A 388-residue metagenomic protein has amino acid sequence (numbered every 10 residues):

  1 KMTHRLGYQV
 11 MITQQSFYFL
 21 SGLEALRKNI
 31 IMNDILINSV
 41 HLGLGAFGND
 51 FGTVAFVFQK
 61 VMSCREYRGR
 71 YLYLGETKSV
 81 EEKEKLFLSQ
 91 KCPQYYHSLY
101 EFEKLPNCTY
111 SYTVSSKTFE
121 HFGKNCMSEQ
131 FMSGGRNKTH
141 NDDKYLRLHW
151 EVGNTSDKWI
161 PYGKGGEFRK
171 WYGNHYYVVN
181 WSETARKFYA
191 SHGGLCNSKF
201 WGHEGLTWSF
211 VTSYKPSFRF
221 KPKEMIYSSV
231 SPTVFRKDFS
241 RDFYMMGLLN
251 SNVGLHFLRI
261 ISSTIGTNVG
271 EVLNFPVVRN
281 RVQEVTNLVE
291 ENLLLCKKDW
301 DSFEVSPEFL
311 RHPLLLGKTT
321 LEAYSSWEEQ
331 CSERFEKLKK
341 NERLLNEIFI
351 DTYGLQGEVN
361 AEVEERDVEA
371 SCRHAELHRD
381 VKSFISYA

Functional and structural regions predicted by a protein language model:
K1-T155, N174, T184-G194, H203 (+6 more regions): Signature of N6-adenine DNA methyltransferases within the class I
I37, N125-S133, V152-D157, G166-K170 (+6 more regions): Short secondary-structure junctions and interdomain/linker hinges
S39, A55, L146, V179-W181 (+10 more regions): Long, contiguous hydrophobic alpha-helical segments, chiefly transmembrane helices and signal peptides
N107-S115, F119-F122, N141-D142, P276-A388: Non-catalytic DNA-recognition/assembly elements of restriction-modification systems
R136-K223, P232-K237, N360-A388: DNA target-recognition domains and sequence-specific DNA-contacting regions of bacterial/archaeal
Y214, F218, F257-L258, K318-E322 (+1 more regions): N-proximal short alpha-helices
